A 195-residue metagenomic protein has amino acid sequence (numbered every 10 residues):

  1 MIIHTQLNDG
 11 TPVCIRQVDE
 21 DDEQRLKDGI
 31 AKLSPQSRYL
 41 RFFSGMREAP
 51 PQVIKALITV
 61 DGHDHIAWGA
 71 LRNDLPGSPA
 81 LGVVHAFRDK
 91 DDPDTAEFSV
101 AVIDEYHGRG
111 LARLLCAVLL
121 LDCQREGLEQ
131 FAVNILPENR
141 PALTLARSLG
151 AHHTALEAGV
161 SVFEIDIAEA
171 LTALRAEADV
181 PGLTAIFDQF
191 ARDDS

Functional and structural regions predicted by a protein language model:
M1-S195: Long, contiguous binding/interaction regions
